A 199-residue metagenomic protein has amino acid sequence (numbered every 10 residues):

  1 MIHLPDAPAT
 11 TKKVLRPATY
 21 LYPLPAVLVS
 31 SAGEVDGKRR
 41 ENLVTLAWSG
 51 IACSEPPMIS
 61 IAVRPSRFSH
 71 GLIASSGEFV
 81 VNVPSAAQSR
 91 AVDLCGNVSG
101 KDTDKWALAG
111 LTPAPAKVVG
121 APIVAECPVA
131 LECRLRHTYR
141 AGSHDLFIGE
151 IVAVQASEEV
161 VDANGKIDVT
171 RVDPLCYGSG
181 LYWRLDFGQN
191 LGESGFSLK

Functional and structural regions predicted by a protein language model:
M1-K199: Basic, polyanion-binding surface patches
